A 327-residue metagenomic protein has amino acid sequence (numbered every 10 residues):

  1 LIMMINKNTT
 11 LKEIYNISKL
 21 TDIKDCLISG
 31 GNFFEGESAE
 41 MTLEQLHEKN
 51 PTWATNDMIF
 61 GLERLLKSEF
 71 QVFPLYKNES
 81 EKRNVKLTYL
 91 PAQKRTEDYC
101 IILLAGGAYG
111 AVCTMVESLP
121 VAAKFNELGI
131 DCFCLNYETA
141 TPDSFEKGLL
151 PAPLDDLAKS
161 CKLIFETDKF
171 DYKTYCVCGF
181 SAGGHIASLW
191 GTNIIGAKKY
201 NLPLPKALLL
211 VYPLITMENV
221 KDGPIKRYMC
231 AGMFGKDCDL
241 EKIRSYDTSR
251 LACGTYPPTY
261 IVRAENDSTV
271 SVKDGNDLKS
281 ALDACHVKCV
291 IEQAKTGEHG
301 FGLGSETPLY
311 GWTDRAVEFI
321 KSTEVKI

Functional and structural regions predicted by a protein language model:
M4-I327: Alpha/beta-hydrolase superfamily serine-hydrolase fold, recognizing
